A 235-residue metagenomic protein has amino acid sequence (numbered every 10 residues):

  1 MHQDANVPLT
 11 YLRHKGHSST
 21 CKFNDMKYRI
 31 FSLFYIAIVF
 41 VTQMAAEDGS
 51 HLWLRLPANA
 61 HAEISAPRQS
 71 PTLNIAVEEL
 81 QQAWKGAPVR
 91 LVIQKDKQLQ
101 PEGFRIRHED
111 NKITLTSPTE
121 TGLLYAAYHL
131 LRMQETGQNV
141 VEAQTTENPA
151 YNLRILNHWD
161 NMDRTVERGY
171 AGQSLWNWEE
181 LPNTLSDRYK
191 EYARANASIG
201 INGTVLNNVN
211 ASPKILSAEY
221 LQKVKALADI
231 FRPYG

Functional and structural regions predicted by a protein language model:
M1, V7, I30, I36-V41: Short hydrophobic transmembrane-like helices used for membrane targeting/insertion
Q3, L9-L12, S18: Short hydrophobic targeting helices and cationic amphipathic motifs that mediate membrane/organellar targeting
K15-D25: Short, Lys/Arg-enriched N-terminal segments with co-localized hydrophobic residues within the first ~10-30 amino acids
F23-L33: Bacterial N-terminal signal peptides that target proteins for export
F23-N24, V41, L80-W84, F231-G235: Short, intrinsically disordered, charge-balanced linker/junction segments flanking boundaries in proteins
Y35-V39, M44-I113, P118-T121, G137-Q144: Acidic, contiguous N-terminal accessory segments
A76-E79, L99-G103, H108-G235: Feature activates predominantly on carbohydrate-active enzymes
